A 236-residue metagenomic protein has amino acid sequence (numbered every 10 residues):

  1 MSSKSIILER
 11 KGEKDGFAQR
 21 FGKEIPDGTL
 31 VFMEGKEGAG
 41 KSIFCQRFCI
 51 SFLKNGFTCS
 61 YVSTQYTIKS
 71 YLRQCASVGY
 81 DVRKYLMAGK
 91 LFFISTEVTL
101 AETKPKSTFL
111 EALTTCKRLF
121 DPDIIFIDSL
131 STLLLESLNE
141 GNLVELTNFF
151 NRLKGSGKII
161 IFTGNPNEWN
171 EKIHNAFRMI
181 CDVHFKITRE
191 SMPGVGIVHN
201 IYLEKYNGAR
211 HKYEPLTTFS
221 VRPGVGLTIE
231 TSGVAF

Functional and structural regions predicted by a protein language model:
M1-S5: Charged, amphipathic alpha-helical linker segments immediately N-terminal to NTP-binding catalytic cores
K11-E24: Pre-Walker A adenine-sensing motif
L30-E34: Short hydrophobic/aromatic beta-strand immediately N-terminal to the Walker A/P-loop
K36-T99: Conserved P-loop
T58, G89-K90, D121-I124, G155-T163: Loop/turn-to-beta-strand initiation segments
Q65-K69, E97-A101, L130-T132, P166-N170 (+2 more regions): Conserved nucleotide-binding/hydrolysis micro-motifs of P-loop NTPases
E97-G155: Phosphate-binding/switch loop-helix module in NTP-utilizing enzymes
T163-G226, F236: Phosphate-binding/switch region of NTP-binding enzymes
